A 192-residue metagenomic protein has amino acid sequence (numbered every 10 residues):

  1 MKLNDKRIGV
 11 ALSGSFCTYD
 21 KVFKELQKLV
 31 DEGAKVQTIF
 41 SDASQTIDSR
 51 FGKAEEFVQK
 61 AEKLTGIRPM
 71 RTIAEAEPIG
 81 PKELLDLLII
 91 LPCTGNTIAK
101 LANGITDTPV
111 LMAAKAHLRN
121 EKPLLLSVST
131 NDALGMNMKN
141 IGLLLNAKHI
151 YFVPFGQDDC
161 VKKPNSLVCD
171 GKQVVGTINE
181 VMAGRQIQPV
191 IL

Functional and structural regions predicted by a protein language model:
M1-L124, S129-L192: A cross-family phosphate/adenosyl-ligand binding-site feature
